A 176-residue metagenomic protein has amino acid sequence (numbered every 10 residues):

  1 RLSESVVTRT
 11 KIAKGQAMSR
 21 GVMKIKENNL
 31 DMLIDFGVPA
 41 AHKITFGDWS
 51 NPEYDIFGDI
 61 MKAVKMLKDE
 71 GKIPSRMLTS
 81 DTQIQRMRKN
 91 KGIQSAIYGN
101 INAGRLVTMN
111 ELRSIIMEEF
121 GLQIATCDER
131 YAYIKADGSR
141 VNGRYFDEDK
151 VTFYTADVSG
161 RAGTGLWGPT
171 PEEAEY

Functional and structural regions predicted by a protein language model:
R1, A13-G15, R88, D157: Functionally constrained cores in energy, signaling, and assembly domains
R1-T8: Long, hydrophobic/aromatic-enriched structural stretches that serve as scaffold segments
T8-G15, K72-I73: Intrinsically disordered or highly flexible coil/loop and linker segments, enriched in small and charged/polar residues
I12-N28: Short, glycine/acidic-rich hinge or "gate" loops at secondary-structure transitions that mediate conformational
D31-E111: Extended, solvent-exposed, turn-rich assembly/linker loops in the middle of proteins
Q94, G99-Y176: Sequence/fold signature of self-assembling virion shell proteins
